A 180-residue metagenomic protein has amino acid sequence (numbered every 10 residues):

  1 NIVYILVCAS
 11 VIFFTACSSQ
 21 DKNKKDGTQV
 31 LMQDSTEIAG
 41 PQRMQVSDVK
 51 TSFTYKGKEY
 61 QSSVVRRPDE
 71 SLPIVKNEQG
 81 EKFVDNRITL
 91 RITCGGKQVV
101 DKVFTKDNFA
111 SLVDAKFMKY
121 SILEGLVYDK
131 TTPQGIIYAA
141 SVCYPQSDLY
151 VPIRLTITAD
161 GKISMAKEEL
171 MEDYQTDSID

Functional and structural regions predicted by a protein language model:
N1-L6: Bacterial N-terminal signal peptides that target proteins for export
F13-A16: C-terminal motif of bacterial Sec signal peptides marking the signal peptidase cleavage site
S18-E37: Short, low-complexity, disordered segments immediately C-terminal to signal peptides in bacterial exported proteins
K22, N77, S141-C143: Short loop/turn segments immediately following the C-termini of beta-strands
T36-Y128: Surface-exposed acidic loop/strand-edge motifs in secreted or periplasmic proteins that form small linear binding
N108-D180: Extracytoplasmic electrostatic interaction patches
